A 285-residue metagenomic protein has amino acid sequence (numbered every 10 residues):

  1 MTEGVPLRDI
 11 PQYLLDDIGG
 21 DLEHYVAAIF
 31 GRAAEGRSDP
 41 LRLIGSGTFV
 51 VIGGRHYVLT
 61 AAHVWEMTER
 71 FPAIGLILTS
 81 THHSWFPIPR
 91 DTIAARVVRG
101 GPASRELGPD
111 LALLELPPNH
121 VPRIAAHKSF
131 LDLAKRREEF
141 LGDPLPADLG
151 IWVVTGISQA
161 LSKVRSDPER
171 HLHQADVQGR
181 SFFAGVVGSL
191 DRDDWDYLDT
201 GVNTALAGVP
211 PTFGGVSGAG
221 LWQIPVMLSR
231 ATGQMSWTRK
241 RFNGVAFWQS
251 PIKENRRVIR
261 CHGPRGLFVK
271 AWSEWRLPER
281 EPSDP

Functional and structural regions predicted by a protein language model:
M1-F30, V269, L277-P285: Non-cleavable N-terminal signal-anchor transmembrane helices
I10, D17-R99, S104, A112-H120 (+7 more regions): Catalytic histidine site
H56-T60, E66-T68, R105-L145, L161-K163: Conserved active-site neighborhood of the chymotrypsin/trypsin-like protease fold
F71-I77, A125-L133, P168-H171: "Short basic amphipathic alpha-helical interaction patches in structured regions
L131-G179: Short glycine/Trp-rich loop-beta-loop segment that forms part of the substrate-binding cleft
A160-V209, G214: A mid-sequence, solvent-exposed acidic-amphipathic segment
L206, G233-P285: C-terminal cap/linker of serine protease catalytic domains
A207-K240: Catalytic nucleophile loop of clan PA
